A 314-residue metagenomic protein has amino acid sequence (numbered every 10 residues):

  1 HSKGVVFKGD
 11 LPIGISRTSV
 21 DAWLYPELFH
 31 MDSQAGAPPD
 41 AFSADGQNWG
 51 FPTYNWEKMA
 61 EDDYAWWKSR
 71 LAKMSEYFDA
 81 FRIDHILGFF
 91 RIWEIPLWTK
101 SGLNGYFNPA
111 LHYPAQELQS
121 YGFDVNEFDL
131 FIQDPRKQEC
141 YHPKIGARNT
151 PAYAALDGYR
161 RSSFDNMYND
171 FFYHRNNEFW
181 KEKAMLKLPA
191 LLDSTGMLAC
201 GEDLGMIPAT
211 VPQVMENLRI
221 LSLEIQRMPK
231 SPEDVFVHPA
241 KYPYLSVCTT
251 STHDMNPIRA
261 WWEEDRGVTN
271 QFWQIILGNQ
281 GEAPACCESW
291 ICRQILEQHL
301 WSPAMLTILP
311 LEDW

Functional and structural regions predicted by a protein language model:
H1-W314: Catalytic cores of glycan-processing enzymes that make or break glycosidic bonds
